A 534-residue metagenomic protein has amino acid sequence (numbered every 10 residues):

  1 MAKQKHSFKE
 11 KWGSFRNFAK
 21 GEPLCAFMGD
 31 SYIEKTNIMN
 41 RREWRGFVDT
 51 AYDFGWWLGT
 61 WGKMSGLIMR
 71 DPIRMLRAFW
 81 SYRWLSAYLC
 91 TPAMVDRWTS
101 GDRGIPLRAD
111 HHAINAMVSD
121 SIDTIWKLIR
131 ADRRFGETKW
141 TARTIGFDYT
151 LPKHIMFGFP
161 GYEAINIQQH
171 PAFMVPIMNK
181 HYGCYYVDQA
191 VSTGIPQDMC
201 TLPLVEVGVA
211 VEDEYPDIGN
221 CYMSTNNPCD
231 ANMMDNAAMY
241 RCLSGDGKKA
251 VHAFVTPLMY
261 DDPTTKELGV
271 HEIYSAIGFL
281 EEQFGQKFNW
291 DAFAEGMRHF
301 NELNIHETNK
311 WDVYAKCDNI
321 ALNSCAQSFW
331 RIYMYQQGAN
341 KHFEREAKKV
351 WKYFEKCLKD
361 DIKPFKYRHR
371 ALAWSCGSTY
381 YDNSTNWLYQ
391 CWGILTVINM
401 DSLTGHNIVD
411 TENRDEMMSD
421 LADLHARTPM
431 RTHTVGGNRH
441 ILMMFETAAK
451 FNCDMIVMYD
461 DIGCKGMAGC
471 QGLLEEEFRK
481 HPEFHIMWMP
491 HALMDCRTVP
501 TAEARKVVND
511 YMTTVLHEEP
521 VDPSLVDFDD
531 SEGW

Functional and structural regions predicted by a protein language model:
A2-R143, V270, Y274, G278-T396 (+1 more regions): A charged, amphipathic alpha-helical module
L85-G219: Generic N-terminal leader/targeting and pre-domain segments
T138-W140, Y149-D188, L372-M444: Redox- and metal-dependent alpha/beta enzyme cores, enriched for Fe-S-associated oxidoreductases and cofactor-handling
I145-L151, S224-P228, A373-S378, D460-D461: Structural motif
I155, D382, N386-I398, E412-L424 (+2 more regions): Hydrophobic alpha/beta core scaffold segments
F159-I167, R241-A253, G278-F279, Q390-N399 (+1 more regions): Structural alpha-beta junctions
P171-Y260, K266-L268, W488-M489: Active-site and donor-binding regions of nucleotide-sugar-utilizing enzymes
P196-P216, G278-H299, L424-F445, A449 (+1 more regions): Extended, charge-rich low-complexity interaction segments
